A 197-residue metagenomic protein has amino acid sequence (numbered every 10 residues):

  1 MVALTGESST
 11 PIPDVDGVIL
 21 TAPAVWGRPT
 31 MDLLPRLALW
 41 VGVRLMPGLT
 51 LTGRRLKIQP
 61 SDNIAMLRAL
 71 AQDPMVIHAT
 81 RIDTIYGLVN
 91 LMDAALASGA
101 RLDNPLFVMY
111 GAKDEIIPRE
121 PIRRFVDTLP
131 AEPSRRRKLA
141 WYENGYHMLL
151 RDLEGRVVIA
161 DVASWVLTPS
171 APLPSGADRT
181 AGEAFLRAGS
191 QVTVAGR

Functional and structural regions predicted by a protein language model:
M1-R81: Alpha/beta-hydrolase-fold enzymes
I12-P13, G99-D103, L129-P133: Short, conserved loop/helix-junction motifs that constitute active-site signature segments in enzyme catalytic cores
I19, F107-M109, A140: Hydrophobic/aromatic beta-strand patches that form the interior of the parallel beta-sheet core in alpha/beta enzyme
H78, K113-I117, F125, M148: Acidic catalytic loop of the alpha/beta-hydrolase fold
T80-S98: Active-site nucleophile elbow and catalytic-triad environment of alpha/beta-hydrolase enzymes
L102, V108-Y110, D114: Short beta-strand/loop motif that positions the catalytic acidic residue of the alpha/beta-hydrolase fold
N104, P118-T128, G155: Short alpha-helix in the alpha/beta-hydrolase fold that links the catalytic acid
R136-R197: Catalytic active-site module of serine/aspartate enzymes centered on a nucleophile-bearing elbow/loop
